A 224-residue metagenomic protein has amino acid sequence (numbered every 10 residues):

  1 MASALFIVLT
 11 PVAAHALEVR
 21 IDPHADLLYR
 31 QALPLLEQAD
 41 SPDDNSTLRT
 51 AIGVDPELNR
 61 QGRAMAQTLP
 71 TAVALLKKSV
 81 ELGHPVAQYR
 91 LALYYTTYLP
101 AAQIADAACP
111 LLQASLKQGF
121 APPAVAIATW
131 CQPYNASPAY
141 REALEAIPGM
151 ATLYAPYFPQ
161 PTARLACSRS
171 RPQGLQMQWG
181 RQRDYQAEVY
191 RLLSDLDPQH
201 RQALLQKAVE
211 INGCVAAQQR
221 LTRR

Functional and structural regions predicted by a protein language model:
A2-T10: Bacterial N-terminal signal peptides
A14-A16: Boundary at the C-terminal end of the N-terminal hydrophobic targeting segment
Q31, L91, I127, Q186-V189 (+2 more regions): Structural register within alpha-helical repeat arrays
E37-T47, A51-R63, A92-Q103, A128-A139 (+2 more regions): Short coil/turn linking the two alpha-helices of tandem helical-hairpin repeats
Q38, D43, E81-V86, T97-Y98 (+7 more regions): Short helix-capping/linker turns of helical repeat alpha-solenoids
A64-A74, P100-L111, S137-A146, D197-L204: Structural signature of tandem alpha-helical TPR/SEL1-like repeats, specifically the intra-repeat loop/turn
A66-L99: Mid-chain, structured segments of secreted extracytoplasmic proteins
C109-A121, R141-Y157, Q202-V215: TPR/TPR-like (Sel1-like) alpha-helical repeat modules
